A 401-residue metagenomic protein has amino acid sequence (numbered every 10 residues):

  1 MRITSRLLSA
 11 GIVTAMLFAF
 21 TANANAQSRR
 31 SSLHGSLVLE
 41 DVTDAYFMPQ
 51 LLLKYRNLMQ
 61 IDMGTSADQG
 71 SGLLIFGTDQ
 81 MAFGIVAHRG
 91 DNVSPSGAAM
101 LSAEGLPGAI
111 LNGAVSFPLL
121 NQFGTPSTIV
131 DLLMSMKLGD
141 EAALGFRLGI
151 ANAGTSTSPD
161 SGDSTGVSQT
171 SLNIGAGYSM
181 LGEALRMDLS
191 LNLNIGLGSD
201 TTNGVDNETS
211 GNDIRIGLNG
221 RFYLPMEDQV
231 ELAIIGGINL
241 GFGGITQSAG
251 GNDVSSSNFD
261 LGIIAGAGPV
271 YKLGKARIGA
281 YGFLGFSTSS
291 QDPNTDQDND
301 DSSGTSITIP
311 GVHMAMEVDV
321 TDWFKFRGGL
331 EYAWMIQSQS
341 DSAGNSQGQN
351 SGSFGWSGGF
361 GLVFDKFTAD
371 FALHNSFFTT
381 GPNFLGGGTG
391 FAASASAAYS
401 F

Functional and structural regions predicted by a protein language model:
A22-A98: N-terminal, post-signal peptide beta-strand-biased segments of exported outer-membrane/organellar beta-barrel and other
L58-M59, Q80-I85, D140-F146, G182-L189 (+4 more regions): Repeated loop/turn-to-beta-strand initiation elements of outer-membrane beta-barrel proteins
I61-T65, I85-R89, F146-I150, A176 (+10 more regions): Transmembrane beta-barrel strands of outer-membrane/channel proteins
S66-G70, G124-V130, G166-L172, E208-L218 (+5 more regions): Residues that define the transmembrane beta-barrel architecture of outer-membrane proteins
S71-I75, D131-S135, N173-S179, G217-Y223 (+4 more regions): Outer-membrane beta-barrel architecture
V93-G124, G154-V167, L197-G211, G244-F259 (+3 more regions): Flexible, solvent-exposed loop segments that connect beta-strands
R215-S338: Detector for outer-membrane/organellar transmembrane beta-barrel domains, recognizing the amphipathic beta-strand
G358-A369, L373, G388-F401: Outer-membrane beta-barrel "beta-signal"
